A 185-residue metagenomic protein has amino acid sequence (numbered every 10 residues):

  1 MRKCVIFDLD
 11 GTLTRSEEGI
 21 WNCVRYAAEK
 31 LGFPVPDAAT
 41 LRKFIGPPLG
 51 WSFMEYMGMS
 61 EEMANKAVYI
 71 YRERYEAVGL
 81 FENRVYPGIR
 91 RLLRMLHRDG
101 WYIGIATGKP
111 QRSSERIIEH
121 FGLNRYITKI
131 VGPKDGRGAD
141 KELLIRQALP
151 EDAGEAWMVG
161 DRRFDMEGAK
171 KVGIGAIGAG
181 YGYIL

Functional and structural regions predicted by a protein language model:
M1-K43, M57: Active-site neighborhood of HAD-like aspartate-dependent phosphohydrolases
C4, D140-M166: Conserved Lys-Pro-Asp/Glu-containing loop-to-beta segment of HAD-superfamily phosphomonoesterases, centered on
A27-A28, P48-E61, I117, L144 (+1 more regions): Helix-loop "lid/cap" segments that line or gate small-molecule binding pockets
G46-A77, P87-H97: A metal-dependent, Asp-based hydrolase signature
A77-I105, Q111-E115, E142: Short, acidic loop-to-helix structural element flanking the phosphoryl-transfer center in phosphate-processing enzymes
R90-R98, L149, M166-K170: Surface-exposed amphipathic alpha-helices with a cationic face
N124-A139: A short, structured active-site edge motif that brings together acidic residues
M158-L185: Acidic, Mg2+-coordinating phosphoryl-transfer loop and its flanking beta/alpha structural elements, shared across
